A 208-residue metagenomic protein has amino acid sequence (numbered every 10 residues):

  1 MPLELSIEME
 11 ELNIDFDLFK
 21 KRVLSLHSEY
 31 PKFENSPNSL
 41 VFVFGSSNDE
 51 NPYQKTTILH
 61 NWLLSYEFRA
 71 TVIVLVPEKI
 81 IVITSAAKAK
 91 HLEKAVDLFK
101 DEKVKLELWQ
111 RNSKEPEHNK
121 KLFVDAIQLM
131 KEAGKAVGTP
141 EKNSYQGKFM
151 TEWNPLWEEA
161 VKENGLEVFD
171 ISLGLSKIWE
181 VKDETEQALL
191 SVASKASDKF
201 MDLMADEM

Functional and structural regions predicted by a protein language model:
M1-V137, N143-W179, E184-M208: Terminal domain-start leader segments
